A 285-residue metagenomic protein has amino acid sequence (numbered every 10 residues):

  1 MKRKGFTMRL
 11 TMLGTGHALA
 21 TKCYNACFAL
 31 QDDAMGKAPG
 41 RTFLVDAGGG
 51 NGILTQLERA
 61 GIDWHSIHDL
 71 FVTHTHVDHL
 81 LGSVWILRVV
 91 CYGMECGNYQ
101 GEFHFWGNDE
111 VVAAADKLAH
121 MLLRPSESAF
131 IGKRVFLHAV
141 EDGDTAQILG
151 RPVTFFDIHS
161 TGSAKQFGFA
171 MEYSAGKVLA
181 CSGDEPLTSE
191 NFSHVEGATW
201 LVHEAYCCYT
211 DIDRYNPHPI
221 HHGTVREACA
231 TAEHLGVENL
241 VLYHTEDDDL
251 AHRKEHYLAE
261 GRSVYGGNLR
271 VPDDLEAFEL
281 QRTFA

Functional and structural regions predicted by a protein language model:
R3-A60, K165-G183: Conserved beta-strand hairpin/beta-sheet module of binuclear metal-dependent hydrolase folds, prominently
L10, D46, L57, H74 (+7 more regions): Divalent metal-coordination and catalytic microenvironments
A20-C23, A139-H194, A198-T210: Active-site-proximal loop/helix segment associated with metal-binding centers of metalloenzymes
V45-G48, I67-T75, N108, L179-G183 (+3 more regions): Active-site neighborhood of phospho(di)ester-bond hydrolases with catalytic His/Asp-centered motifs
N51-F103: Active-site metal-binding motif and surrounding structural segment of the metallo-beta-lactamase
G52-L54, R134-H138, A180-P186, H222: Short gly/ser/thr-rich secondary-structure transition/capping motifs
Y99-K165, R270, D274: Metallo-beta-lactamase
V178, P186-L275: Cap/insert and terminal regions of metallo-dependent hydrolase folds
